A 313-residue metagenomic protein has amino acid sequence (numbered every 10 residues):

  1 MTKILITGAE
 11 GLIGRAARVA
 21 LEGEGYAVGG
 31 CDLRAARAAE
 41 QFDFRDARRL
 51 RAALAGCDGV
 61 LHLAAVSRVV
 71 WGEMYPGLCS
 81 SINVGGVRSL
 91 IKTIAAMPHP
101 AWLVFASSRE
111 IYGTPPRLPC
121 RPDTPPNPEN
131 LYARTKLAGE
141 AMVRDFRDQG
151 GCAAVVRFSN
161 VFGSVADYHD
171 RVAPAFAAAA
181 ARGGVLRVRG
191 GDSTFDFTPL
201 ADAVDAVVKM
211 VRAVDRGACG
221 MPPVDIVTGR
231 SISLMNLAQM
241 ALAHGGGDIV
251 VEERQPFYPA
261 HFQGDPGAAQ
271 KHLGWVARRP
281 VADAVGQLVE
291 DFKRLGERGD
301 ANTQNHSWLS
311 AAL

Functional and structural regions predicted by a protein language model:
I4-E24: N-terminal Rossmann NAD(P)H-binding glycine-rich loop of SDR-like oxidoreductase domains
G30-R49: Adenosine-cofactor binding site in Rossmann-like domains, unifying the SAM/SAH pocket of S-adenosylmethionine-dependent
F44-S81: NAD(P)H-binding glycine-rich loop region in Rossmannoid oxidoreductase-like domains and their noncatalytic homologs
V70-G86, R121-P128: Short alpha-helical oligomerization interface
R88-L131: Conserved Rossmann-fold NAD(P)-dependent oxidoreductase catalytic core, especially the SDR/UDP-sugar
Y112-G113, N130-L131, A154-R171: Flexible, glycine-rich beta-alpha linker
T114, N127-A154, A181: Active-site Tyr-X1-5-Lys
A180, G184, V188-L313: C-terminal substrate-binding subdomain of Rossmann-fold SDR/epimerase-dehydratase oxidoreductases
